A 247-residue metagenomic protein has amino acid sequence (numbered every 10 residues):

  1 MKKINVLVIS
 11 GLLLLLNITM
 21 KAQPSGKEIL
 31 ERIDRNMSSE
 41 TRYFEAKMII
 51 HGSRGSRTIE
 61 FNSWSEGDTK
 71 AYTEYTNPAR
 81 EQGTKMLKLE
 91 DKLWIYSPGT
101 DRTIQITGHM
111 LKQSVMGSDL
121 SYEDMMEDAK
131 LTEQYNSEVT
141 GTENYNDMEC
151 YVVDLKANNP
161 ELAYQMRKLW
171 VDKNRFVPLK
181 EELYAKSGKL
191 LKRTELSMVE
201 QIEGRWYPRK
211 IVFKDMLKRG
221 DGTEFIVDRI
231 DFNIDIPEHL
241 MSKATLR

Functional and structural regions predicted by a protein language model:
M1-N5: Positively charged n-region of N-terminal signal peptides that target proteins for export
V8-N17: Bacterial N-terminal signal peptides
I18-Q23: Sec/Tat signal peptide C-region and signal peptidase I cleavage site
P24-G99: N-terminal mature ectodomain segment of secretory-pathway/periplasmic proteins
I49, E66-D68, T76-P78, D91-K92 (+8 more regions): Solvent-exposed coil/turn segments that connect beta secondary-structure elements in extracytoplasmic/periplasmic
P98-E127: Acidic/charged, solvent-exposed loop-and-adjacent secondary-structure segments enriched in E/D, K/R, S/T, and G/P
R102, M126, N146-K243: Gly/Pro-enriched, hydrophobic low-complexity segments that function as extracytoplasmic propeptides/linkers
S118-K156: Short, conserved active-site entrance elements at the starts or edges of catalytic domains
